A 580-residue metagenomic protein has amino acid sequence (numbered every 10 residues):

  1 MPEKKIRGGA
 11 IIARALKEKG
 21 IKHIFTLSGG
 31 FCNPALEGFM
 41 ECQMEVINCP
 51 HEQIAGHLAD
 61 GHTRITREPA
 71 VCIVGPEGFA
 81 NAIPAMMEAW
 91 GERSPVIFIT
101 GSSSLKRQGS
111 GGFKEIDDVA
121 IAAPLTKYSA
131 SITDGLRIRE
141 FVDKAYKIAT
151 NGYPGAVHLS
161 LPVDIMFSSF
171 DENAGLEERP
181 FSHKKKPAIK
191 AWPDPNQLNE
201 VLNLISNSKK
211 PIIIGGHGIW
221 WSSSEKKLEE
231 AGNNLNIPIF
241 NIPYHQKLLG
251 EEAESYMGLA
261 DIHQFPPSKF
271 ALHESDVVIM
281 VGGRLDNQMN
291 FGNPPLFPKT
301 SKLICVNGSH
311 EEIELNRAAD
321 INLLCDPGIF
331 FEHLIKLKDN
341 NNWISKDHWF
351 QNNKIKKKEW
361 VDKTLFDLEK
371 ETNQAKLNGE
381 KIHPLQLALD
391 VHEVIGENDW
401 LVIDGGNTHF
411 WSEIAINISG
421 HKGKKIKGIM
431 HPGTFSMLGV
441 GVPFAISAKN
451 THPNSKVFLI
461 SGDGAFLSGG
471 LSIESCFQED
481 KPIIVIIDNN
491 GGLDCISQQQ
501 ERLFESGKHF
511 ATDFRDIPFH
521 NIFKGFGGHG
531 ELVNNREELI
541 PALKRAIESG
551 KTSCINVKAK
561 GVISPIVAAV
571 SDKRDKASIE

Functional and structural regions predicted by a protein language model:
M1-E3, L136, N203, S301-G405 (+2 more regions): Phosphate/pyrophosphate-binding active-site segments
P2-D347, V394-E397, P482-V485, R502-E505 (+1 more regions): N-terminal alpha/beta PP-like core and its mobile active-site loop of ThDP/TPP-dependent enzymes
R7, I12, L27-G30, A35-E37 (+3 more regions): Active-site diphosphate/adenylate-binding microenvironment
L27-G29, I47-H57, C72-G78, T133-D134 (+6 more regions): Active-site nucleophile and cofactor-binding loops and adjacent substrate-binding regions of central metabolic enzymes
I54, D117, S223, H383 (+2 more regions): A generic structural signal for residues located within well-ordered alpha-helices of large catalytic or ligand-binding
Q108-K114, I262, K269, E314-N316 (+4 more regions): Thiamine diphosphate
S160-I165, G406-H409, K560: A glycine-rich phosphate-binding loop feature that marks nucleotide/adenosyl-phosphate handling sites
I205, A231, H392-E393, A448-T451 (+1 more regions): Short, conserved, surface-exposed binding loops centered on an aromatic residue
